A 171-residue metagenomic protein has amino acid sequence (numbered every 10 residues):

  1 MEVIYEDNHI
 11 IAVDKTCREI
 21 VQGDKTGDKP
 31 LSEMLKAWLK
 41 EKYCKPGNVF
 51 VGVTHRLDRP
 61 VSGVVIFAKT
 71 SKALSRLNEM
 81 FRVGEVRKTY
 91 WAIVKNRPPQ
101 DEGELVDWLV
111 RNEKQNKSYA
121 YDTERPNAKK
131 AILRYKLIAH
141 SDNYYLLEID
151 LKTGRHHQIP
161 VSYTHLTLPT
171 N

Functional and structural regions predicted by a protein language model:
M1-L166: RNA pseudouridine synthases
T167-N171: A short, hydrophobic C-terminal helix/tail in secreted or cell-surface proteins
